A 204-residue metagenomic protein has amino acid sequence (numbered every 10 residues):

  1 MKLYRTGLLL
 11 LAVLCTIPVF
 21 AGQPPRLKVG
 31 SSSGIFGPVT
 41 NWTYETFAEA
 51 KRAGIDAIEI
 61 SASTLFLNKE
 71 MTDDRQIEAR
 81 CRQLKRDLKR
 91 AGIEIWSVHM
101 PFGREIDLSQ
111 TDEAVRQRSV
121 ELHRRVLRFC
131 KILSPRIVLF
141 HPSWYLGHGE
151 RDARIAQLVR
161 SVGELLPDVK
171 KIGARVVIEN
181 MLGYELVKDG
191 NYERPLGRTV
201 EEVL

Functional and structural regions predicted by a protein language model:
L3, F20-R136, D152, G163 (+1 more regions): N-terminal pre-domain/capping segments
G7-P18: Bacterial N-terminal signal peptides
L9-L11, F66, L186: Extended rod-forming repeat segments used as scaffolds/tethers
P24-P25, A57-I58, A153-L204: Acidic/histidine-rich catalytic cores of soluble enzymes
D73-D74, T111-D112, P142, L146 (+2 more regions): Short amphipathic alpha-helical patches
W96-L108, L139-G147, A174, G183-L186: Substrate-binding cleft and catalytic face of glycoside hydrolase catalytic domains, especially the flexible beta-alpha
